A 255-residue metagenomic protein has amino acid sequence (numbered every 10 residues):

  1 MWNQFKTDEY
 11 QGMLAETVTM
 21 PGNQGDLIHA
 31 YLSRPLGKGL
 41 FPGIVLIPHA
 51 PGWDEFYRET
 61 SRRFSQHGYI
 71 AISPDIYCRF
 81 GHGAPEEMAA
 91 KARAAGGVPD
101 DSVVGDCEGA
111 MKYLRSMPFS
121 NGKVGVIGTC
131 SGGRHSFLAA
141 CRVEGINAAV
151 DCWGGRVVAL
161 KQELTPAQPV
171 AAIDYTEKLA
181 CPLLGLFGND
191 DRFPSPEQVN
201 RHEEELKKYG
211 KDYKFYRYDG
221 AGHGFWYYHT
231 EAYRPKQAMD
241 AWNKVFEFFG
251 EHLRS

Functional and structural regions predicted by a protein language model:
M1-S255: N-terminal cap/leader regions of alpha/beta-hydrolase-fold enzymes, predominantly small-molecule hydrolases
